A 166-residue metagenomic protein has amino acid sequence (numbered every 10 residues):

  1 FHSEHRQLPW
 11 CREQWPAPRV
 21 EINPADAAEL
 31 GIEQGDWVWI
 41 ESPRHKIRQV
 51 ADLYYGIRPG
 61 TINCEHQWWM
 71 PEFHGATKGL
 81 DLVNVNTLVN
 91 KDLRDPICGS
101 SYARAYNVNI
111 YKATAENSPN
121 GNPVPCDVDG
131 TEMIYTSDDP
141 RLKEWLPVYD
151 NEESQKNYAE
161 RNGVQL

Functional and structural regions predicted by a protein language model:
F1-S3: Short, ligand-facing micro-motifs at secondary-structure edges
H5-L166: Long, contiguous, secondary-structure-rich segments that constitute the structural scaffold of globular domains
